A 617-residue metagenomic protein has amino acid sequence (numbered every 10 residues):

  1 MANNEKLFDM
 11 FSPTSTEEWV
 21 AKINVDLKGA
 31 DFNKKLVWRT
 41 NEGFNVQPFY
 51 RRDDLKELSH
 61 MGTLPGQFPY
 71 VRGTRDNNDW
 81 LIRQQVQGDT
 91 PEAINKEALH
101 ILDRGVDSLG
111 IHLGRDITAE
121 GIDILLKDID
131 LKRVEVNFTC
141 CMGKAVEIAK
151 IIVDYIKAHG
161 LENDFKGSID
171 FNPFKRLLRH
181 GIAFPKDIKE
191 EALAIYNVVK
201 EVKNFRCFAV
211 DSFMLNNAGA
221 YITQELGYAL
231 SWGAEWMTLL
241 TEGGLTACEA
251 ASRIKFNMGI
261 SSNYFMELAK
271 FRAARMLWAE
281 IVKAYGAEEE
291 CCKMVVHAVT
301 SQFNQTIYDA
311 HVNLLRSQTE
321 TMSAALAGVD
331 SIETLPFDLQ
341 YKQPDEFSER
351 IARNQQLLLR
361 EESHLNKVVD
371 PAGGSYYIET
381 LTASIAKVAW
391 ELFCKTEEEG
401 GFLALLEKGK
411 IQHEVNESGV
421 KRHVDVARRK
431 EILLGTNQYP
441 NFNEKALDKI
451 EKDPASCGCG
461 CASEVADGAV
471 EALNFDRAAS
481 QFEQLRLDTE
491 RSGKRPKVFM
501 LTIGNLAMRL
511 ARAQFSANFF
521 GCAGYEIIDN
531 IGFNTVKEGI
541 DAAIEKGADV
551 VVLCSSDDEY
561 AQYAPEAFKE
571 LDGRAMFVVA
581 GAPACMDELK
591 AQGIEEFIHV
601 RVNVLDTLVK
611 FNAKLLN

Functional and structural regions predicted by a protein language model:
M1-N263, Y285, K293-H297, A325 (+11 more regions): Catalytic alpha/beta active-site cores
A2-E17, V37-W38, F44-F68, D330 (+1 more regions): Intrinsic disorder at enzyme termini
V37-N45, D170-K175, D211-N217, A250-S261 (+4 more regions): A glycine-rich phosphate-binding loop feature that marks nucleotide/adenosyl-phosphate handling sites
R39-P48, H100-S108, V312-D338, G373-Y377 (+8 more regions): Conserved phosphate/anionic-ligand binding catalytic regions in large, soluble enzymes, centered on
K203-M237, Q318-F393: Mobile "lid/hinge" segments at catalytic clefts and subdomain interfaces of large enzymes
A220-L226, S261-A273, S301-L314, K342-A352 (+4 more regions): Short glycine/threonine-rich loop-to-helix capping motif typified by GTGT followed within a few residues by an Asp-Pro
G233, N257-P344, S348-A352: Glycine-rich anion/phosphate-binding loop at the beta-strand->alpha-helix junction
A455-I528, D541, K590-A591, E596-F597 (+1 more regions): ATP-dependent carboxylate/acyl-activation modules
